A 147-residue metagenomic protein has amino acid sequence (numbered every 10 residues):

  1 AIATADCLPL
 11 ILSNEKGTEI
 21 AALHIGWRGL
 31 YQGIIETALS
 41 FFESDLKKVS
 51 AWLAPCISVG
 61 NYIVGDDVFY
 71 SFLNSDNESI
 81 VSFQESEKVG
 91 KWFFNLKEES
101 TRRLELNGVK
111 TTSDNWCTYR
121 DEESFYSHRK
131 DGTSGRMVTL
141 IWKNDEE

Functional and structural regions predicted by a protein language model:
A1-E147: Active-site microenvironment for binding and transforming phosphate-containing groups
